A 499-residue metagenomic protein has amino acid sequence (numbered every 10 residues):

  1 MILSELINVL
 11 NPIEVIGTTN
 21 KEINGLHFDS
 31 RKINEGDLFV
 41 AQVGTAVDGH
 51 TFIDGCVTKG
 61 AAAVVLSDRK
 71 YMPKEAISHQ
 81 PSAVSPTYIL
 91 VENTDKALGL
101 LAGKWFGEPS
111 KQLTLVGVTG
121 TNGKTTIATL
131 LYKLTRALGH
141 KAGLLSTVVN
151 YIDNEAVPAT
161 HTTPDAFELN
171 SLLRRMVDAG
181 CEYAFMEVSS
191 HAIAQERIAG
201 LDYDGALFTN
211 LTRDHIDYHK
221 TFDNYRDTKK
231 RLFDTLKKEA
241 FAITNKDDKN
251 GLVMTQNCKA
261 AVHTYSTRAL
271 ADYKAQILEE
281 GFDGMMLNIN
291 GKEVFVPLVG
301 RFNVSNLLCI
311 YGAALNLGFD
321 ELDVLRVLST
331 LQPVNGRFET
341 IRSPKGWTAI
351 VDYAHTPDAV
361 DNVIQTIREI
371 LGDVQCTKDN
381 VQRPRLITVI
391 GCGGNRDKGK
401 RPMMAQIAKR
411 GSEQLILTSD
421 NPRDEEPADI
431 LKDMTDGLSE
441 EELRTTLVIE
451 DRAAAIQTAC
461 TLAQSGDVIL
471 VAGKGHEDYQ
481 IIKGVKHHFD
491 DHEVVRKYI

Functional and structural regions predicted by a protein language model:
M1-L100, K249, K274-E279, F295 (+3 more regions): N-terminal leader/targeting and accessory segments in enzymes
M1-P12, E35-L38, D48-D54, S82 (+4 more regions): ATP-dependent carboxylate-amine ligase
L6, D37, C56, L101 (+13 more regions): Residue-level signal for inorganic ion chemistry
V9, M72-K74, S82, A194 (+2 more regions): Acidic, Mg2+-coordinating active-site environments of NTP-dependent enzymes
R31, D54, K133, R174 (+5 more regions): Alpha-helical segments flanking ligand/cofactor-binding loops in enzyme cores
A62, D204, E413: Receiver (REC) domain switch/active-site residues of two-component response regulators
D68-K70, T147-V148, S190, L211 (+4 more regions): Short, ordered loop/turn segments at secondary-structure junctions
K96-K246, N250-C258, L317: Phosphate-binding loop of NTP-binding sites
